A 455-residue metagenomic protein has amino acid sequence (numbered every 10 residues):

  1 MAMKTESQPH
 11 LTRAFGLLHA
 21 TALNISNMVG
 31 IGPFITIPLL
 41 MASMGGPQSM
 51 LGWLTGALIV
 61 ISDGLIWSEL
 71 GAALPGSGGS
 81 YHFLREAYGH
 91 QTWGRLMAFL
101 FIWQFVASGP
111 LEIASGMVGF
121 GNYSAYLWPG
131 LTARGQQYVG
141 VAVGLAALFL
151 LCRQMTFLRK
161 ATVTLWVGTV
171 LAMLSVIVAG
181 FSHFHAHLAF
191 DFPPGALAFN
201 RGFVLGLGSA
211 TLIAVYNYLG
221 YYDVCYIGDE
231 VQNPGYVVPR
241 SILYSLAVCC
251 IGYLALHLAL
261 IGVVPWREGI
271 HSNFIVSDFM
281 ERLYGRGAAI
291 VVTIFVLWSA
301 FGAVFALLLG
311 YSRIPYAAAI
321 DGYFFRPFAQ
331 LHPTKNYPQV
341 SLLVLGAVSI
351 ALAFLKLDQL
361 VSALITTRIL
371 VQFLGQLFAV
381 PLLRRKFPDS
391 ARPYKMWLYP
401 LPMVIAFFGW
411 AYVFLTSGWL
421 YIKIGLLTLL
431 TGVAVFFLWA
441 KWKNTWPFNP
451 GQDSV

Functional and structural regions predicted by a protein language model:
M1-P47, I61, L65, L96 (+6 more regions): Membrane-interface "cap" regions at the ends of multi-pass membrane proteins
K4, Y81-W93, G116-G140, A172 (+6 more regions): Helix-loop-helix connectors at the membrane interface of multi-pass transporters/channels
E6-L11, M50, L131-Q136, V163-T293: Helix-loop-helix junctions that connect adjacent transmembrane segments in multi-pass membrane transporters
L39, G52, I61-G144, F149 (+3 more regions): Hydrophobic transmembrane alpha-helices that form the core helical bundles of multi-pass secondary transporters
H82-H90, Y126-G130, A198, S241-L308 (+2 more regions): TM-loop-TM module centered on a large, flexible mid-protein loop between adjacent transmembrane helices in multi-pass
G121, G135-A186, R201, L219 (+4 more regions): Membrane-interface loop-to-helix entry segments
A172-A179, P315, L364-R392, L430-F448: Hydrophobic alpha-helical segments of multi-pass membrane transport proteins
V178-A179, T367-I369, L398-V455: A generic transmembrane alpha-helix motif of multi-pass inner-membrane proteins
